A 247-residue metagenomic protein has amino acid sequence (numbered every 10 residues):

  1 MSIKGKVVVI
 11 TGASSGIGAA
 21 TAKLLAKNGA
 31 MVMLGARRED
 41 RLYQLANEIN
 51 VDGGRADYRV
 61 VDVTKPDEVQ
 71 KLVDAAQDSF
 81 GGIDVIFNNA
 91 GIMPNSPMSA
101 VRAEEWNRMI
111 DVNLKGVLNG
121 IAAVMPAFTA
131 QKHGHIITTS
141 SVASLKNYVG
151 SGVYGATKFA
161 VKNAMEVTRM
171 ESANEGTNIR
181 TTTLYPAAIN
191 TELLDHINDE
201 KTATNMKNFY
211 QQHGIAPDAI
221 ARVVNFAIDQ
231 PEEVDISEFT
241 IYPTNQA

Functional and structural regions predicted by a protein language model:
V7, S14-S15: Conserved glycine-rich cofactor-binding loop
N28-L45: Conserved glycine-rich Rossmann-like NAD(P)H-binding loop of the short-chain dehydrogenase/reductase
D40, V60-K71, A103: The beta1-alpha1 cofactor-binding region of Rossmann-like NAD(H)/NADP(H)-dependent oxidoreductases
P97-M98, E105-I110: Substrate-binding pocket helix/loop in short-chain dehydrogenase/reductase
I121, T157: Active-site helix of classical SDR
S141: Residue(s) in the substrate-gating loop at a strand-loop-helix junction that position the organic substrate next
I179, T183-L184, A203-A247: C-terminal helical subdomain
